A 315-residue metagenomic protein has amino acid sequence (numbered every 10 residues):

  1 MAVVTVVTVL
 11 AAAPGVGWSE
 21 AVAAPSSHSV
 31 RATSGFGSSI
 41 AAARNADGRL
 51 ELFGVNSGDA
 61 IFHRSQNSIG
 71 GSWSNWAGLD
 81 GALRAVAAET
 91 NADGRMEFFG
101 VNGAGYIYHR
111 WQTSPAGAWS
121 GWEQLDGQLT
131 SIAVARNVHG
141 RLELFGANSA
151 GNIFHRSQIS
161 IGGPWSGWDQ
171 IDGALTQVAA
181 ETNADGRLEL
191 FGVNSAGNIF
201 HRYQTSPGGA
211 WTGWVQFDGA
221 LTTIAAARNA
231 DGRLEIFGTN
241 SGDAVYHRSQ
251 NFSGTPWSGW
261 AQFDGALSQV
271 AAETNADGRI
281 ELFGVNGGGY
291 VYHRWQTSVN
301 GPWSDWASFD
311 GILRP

Functional and structural regions predicted by a protein language model:
M1-A23: Secretory targeting and sorting signals
A24-P315: A structural motif
